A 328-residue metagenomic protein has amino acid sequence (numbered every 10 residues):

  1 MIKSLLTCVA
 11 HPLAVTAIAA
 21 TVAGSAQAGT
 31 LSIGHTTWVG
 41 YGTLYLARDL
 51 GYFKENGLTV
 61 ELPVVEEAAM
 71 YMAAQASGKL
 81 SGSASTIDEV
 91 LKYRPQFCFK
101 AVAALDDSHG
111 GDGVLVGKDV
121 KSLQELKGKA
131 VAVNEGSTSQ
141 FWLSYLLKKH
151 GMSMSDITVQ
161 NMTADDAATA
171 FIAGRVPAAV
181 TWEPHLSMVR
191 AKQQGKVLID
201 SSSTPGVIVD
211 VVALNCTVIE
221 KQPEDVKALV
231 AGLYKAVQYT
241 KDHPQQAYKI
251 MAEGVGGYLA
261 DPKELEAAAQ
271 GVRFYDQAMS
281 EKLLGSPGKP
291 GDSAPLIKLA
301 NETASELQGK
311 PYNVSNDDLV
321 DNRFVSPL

Functional and structural regions predicted by a protein language model:
M1-A14: Bacterial N-terminal signal peptides that target proteins for export
V15-T16, A26: Cleavable N-terminal signal peptides
V22-A28: Sec/Tat signal peptide C-region and signal peptidase I cleavage site
A28-L50, K54-N56, N301, S305-L328: N-terminal hydrophobic or amphipathic helices and topogenic motifs
G29-N161, P177-E183, I199, G206: Short, glycine-/small- and polar/acidic-enriched structural segments that line small-molecule recognition paths
Q75, L126, L143, F171 (+3 more regions): Buried hydrophobic packing residues in well-ordered domains
D88-E89, Q160, D166-D261: Pocket-lining segment of extracytoplasmic ligand-binding domains
K221-G309: Secondary-structure end/capping motifs
